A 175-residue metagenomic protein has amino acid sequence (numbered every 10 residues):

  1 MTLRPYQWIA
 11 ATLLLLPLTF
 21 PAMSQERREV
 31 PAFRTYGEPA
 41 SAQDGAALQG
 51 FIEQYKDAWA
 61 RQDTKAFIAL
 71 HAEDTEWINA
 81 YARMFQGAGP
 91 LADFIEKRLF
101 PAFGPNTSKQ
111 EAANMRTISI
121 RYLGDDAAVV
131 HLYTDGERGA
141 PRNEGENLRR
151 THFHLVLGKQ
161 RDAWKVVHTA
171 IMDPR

Functional and structural regions predicted by a protein language model:
M1-A10: Bacterial N-terminal signal peptides that target proteins for export
I9-T19: Bacterial N-terminal signal peptides
S24-E73, G89: Short, low-complexity N-terminal intrinsically disordered segments enriched in polar/charged residues
Q25-V30, L148-R175: Short beta-strand edge/turn micro-motifs at domain boundaries
Q54-Q62, L70-I78, F94-N106, Q160: Structured segments of extracytoplasmic/periplasmic soluble domains in secreted or envelope-associated proteins
A60, G136-A140, L157: Beta-strand elements of well-folded, non-transmembrane domains
H71-A72, Y81, D126, L132-G136 (+2 more regions): A mature extracytoplasmic/lumenal domain signature
E76, D93-N143: Surface-exposed, charged secondary-structure patches
